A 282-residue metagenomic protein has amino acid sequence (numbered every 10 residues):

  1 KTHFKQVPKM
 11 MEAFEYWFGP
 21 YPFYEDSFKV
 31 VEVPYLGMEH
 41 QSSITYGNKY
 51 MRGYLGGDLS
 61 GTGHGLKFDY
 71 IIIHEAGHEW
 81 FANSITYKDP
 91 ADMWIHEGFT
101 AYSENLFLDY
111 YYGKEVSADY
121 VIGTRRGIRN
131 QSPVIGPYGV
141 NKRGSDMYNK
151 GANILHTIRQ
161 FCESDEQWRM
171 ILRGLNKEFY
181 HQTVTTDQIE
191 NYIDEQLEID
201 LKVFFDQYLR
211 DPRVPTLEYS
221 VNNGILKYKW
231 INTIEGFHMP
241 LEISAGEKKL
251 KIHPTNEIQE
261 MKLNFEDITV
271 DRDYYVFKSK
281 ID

Functional and structural regions predicted by a protein language model:
K1-E79, N83-D92, S103, P137-N141: Juxtacatalytic substrate-recognition/specificity segment
T2-K9, A13, G63, K67 (+10 more regions): Extracytoplasmic/secreted proteins, especially bacterial periplasmic and envelope-associated proteins
E15-F18, E75, W80, S84 (+6 more regions): Sec/Tat-exported extracytoplasmic proteins
P22, G144-N222, L226: Amphipathic alpha-helical substructures
L36, A118, I122-I128, L201 (+1 more regions): A structural signal for beta-strand and strand-to-loop patches characteristic of beta-rich domains
A91-M93, E97-T157, F161, F179: Acidic/His/Gly-enriched intrinsically disordered linker/tail segments that often contain short helix/coil "MoRF-like"
L201-K202, L217, V221-D273: Beta-strand-rich binding/interaction modules
R272-D282: Short acidic/polar inter-strand loop motif in beta-rich domains
